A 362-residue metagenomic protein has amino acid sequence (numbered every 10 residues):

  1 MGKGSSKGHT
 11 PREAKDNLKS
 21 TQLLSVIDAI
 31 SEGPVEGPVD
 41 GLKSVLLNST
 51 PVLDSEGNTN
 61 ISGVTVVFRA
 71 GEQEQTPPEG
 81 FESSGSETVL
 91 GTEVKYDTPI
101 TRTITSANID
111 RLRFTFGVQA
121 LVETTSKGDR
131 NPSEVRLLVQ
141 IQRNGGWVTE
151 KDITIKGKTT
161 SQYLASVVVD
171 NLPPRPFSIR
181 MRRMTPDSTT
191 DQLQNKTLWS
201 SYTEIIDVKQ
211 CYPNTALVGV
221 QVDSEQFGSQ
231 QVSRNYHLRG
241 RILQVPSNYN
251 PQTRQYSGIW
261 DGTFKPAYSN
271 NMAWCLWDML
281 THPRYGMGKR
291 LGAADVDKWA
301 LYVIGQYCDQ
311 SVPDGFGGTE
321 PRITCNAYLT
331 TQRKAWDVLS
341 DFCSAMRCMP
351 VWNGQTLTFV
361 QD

Functional and structural regions predicted by a protein language model:
M1-M346, N353: Polar, S/T/G-rich
T356-T358: Hydrophobic residues embedded in beta-strands of well-ordered beta-sheets
V360-D362: Amphipathic alpha-helical
